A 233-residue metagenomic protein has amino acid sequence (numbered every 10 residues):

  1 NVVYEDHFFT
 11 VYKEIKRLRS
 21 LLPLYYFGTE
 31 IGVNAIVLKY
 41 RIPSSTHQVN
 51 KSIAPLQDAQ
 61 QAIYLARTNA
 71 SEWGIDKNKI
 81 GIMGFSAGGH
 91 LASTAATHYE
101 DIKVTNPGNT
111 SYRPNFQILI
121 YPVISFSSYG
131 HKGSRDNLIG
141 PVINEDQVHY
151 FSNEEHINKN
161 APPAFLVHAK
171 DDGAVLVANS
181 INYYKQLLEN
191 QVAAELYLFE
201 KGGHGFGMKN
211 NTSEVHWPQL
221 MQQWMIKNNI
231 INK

Functional and structural regions predicted by a protein language model:
N1-F27: Short, surface-exposed "cap/lid" segments of acyl-processing enzymes
V2, Q61-H131, V148-H149: Primarily recognizes the serine-hydrolase "nucleophile elbow" in alpha/beta-hydrolase and SGNH/GDSL folds
R17-L18, L24-Y25, I36-K77, N210-H216: Catalytic nucleophile-loop/oxyanion-hole region of alpha/beta-hydrolase and closely related hydrolase-like folds
T29-K39, G81, F116, E195: A fold-wide structural signal in alpha/beta-hydrolase
P122-H156, P162, E189: Mobile cap/lid helix-loop segments that gate and shape the active-site cleft of serine hydrolases
N160, F165-H168, D172: Short beta-strand/loop motif that positions the catalytic acidic residue of the alpha/beta-hydrolase fold
G173-N179: Conserved alpha/beta-hydrolase "acid-adjacent" motif
I181-K233: C-terminal catalytic histidine-bearing segment of alpha/beta-hydrolase fold enzymes
